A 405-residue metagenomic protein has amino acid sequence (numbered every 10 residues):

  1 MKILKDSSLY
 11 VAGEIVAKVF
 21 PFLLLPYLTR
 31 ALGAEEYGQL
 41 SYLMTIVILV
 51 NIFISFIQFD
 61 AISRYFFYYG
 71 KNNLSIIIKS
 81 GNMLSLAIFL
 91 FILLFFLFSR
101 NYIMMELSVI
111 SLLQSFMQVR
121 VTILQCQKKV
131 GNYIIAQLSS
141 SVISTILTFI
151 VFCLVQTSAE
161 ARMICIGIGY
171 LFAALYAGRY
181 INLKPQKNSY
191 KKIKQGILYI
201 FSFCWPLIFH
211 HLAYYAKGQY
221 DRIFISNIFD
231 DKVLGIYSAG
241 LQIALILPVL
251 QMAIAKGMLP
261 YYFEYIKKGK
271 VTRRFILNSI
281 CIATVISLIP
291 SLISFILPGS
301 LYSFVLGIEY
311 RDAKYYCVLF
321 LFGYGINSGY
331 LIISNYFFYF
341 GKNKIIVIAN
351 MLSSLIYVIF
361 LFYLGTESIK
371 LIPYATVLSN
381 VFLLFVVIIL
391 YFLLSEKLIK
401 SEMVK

Functional and structural regions predicted by a protein language model:
K5-A17, L43-Y102, K268-S291: Membrane-water interface segments that mark the loop-to-transmembrane alpha-helix transition
D6-P21, S139-S140, S144, R162-N182 (+4 more regions): Transmembrane helical elements of multi-pass membrane transporters/channels
Y10, Y37-G38, I76-I77, I103-L107 (+6 more regions): Alpha-helical transmembrane segments and their helix-entry boundary regions
A12, L28, G33, L40 (+18 more regions): Hydrophobic/aromatic residues within transmembrane alpha-helices of membrane transport systems, especially the TMDs
P21, L25, I54-G70, A244-K268 (+1 more regions): Helix-loop junctions and terminal segments of transmembrane helices in multi-pass membrane transport/translocation
L25-L49, Q195-F203, L207, F224-L245 (+2 more regions): Interfacial/gating helices of multi-pass transporter permease domains
A34-E35, F96-I110, I296-G325, V404: Interfacial segments at transmembrane-helix termini and the short loops linking adjacent helices
N82-F209, F322, G329-N335, V347-L352 (+1 more regions): Hydrophobic transmembrane helix module of multi-pass membrane transport proteins
